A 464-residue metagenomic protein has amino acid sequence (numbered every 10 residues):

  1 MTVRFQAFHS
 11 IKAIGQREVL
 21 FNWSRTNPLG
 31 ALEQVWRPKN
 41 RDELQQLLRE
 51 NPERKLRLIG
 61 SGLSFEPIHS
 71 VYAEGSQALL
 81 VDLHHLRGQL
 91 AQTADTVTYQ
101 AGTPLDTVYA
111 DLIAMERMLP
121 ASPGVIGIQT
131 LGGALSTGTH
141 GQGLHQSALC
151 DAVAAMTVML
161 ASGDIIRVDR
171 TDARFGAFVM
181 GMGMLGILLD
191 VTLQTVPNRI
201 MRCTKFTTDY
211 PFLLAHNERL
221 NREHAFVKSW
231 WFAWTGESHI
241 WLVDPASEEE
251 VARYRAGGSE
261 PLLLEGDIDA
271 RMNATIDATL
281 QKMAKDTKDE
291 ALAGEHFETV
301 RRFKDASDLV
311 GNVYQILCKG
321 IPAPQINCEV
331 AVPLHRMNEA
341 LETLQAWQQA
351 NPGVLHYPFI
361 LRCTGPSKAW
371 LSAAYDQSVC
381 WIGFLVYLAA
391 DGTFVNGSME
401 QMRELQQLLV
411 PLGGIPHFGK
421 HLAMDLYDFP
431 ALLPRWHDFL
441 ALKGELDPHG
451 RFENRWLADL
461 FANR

Functional and structural regions predicted by a protein language model:
M1-R464: Noncatalytic alpha-helical scaffold of FAD-dependent oxidoreductases
